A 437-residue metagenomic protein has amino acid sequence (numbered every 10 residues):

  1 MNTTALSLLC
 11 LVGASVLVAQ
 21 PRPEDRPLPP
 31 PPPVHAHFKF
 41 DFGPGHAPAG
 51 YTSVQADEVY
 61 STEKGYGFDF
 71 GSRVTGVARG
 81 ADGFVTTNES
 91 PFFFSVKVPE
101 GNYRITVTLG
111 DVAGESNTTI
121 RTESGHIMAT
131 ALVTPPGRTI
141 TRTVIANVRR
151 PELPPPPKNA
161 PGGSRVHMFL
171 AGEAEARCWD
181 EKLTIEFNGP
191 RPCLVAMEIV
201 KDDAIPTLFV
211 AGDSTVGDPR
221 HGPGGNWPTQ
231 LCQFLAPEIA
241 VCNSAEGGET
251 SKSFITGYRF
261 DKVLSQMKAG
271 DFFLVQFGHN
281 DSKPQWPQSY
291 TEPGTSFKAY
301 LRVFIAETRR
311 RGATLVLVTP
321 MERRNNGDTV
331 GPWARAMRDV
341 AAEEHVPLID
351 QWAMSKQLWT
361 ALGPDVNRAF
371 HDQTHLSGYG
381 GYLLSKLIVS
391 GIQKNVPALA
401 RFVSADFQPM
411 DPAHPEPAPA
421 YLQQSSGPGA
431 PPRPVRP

Functional and structural regions predicted by a protein language model:
M1-N2: N-terminal secretory signal peptides that target proteins for export/translocation
A5-V16: Bacterial N-terminal signal peptides
Q20-H221: Compositionally biased, intrinsically disordered or flexible polar/acidic segments
Q20-K39, G137-T139, N159-M168, R177 (+4 more regions): Conserved catalytic region of serine esterases and O-acyltransferases that act on ester linkages in lipids
K39, V241-N243, H345-L348: Conserved beta-strand scaffold positions in the cores of enzyme catalytic domains, especially in NTP/NDP-utilizing
T122-S124, L235-P237, R311, E344: Short, structured coil segments at secondary-structure junctions
W179, G189-C193, V200-V210, T215-A306 (+2 more regions): Conserved SGNH/GDSL esterase-like catalytic core that processes O-acyl groups on lipids and polysaccharides
Y258-A405, P412, S425-P437: Alpha-helical cap/lid subdomain in secreted, periplasmic, or secretory-pathway luminal O-acyl-processing enzymes
